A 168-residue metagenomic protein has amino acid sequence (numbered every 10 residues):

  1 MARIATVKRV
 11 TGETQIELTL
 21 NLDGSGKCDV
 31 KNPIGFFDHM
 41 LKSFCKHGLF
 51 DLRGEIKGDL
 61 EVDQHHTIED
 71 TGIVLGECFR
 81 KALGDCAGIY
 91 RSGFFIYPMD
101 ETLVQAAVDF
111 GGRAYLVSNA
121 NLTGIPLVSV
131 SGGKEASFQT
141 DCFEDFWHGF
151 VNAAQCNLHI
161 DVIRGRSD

Functional and structural regions predicted by a protein language model:
M1-D168: Structural preference for solvent-exposed beta-strand-turn elements and adjacent flexible terminal/loop segments within
